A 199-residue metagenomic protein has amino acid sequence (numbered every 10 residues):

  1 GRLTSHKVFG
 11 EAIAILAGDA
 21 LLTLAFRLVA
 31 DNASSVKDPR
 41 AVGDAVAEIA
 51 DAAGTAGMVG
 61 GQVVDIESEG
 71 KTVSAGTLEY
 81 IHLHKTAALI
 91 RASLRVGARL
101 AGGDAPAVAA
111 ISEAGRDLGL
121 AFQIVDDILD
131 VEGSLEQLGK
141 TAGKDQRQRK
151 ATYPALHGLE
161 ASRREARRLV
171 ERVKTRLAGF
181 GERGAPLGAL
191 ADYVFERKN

Functional and structural regions predicted by a protein language model:
G1-T175, E182-F195: Mg2+-dependent prenyl diphosphate-binding active-site environment of isoprenoid biosynthetic enzymes
